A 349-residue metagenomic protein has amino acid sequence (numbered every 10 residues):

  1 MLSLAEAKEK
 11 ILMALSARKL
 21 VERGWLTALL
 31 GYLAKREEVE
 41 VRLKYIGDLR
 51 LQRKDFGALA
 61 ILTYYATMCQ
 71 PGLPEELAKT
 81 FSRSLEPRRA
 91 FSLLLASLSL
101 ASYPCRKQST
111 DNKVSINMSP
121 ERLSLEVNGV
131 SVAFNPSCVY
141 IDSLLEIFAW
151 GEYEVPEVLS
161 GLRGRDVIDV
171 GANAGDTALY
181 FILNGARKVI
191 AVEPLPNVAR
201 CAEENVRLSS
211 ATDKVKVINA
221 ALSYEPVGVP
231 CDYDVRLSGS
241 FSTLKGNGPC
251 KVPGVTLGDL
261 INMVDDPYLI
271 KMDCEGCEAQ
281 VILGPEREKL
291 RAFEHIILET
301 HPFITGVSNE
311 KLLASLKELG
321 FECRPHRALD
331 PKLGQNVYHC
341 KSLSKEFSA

Functional and structural regions predicted by a protein language model:
M1-A349: Phosphate/nucleotide-binding beta-alpha loop and adjacent structural elements of enzyme active sites
